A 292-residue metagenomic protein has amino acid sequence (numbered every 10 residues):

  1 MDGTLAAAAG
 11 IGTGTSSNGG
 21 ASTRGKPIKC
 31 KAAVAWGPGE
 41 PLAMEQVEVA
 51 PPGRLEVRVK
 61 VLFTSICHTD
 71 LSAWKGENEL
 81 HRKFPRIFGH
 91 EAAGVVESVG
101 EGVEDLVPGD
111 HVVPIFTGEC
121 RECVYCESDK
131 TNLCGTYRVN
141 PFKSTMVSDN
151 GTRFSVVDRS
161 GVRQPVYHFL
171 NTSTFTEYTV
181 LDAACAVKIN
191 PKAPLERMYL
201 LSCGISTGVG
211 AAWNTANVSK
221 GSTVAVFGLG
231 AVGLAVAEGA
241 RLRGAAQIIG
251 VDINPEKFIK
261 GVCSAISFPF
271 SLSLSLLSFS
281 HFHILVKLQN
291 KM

Functional and structural regions predicted by a protein language model:
M1-A93, P108, S173-V187: Short N-terminal strand-loop motif that marks the start of NAD(P)H/FAD-dependent oxidoreductase cofactor-binding domains
I11-T13, F282-L285: Low-complexity, intrinsically disordered Ser/Thr/Pro- and acidic-rich segments
S16-S17, S267, S271-S280: Serine residues within intrinsically disordered or low-complexity segments
G25, V139, I253-N254: Short, ordered loop/turn segments at secondary-structure junctions
E48-T64, E77-E127, T131-N132, N140 (+2 more regions): Glycine-rich beta-strand-centered segment in the early N-terminal region that forms part of a ligand/cofactor-binding
C120-F227: NAD(P)H dinucleotide-binding glycine-rich loop of Rossmann-like/cofactor-binding domains, especially the beta1-alpha1
E177-Y178, A184-A186, N190-L272, I284-N290: Mid-domain Rossmann-like dinucleotide-binding core that forms the NAD(H)/NADP(H) cofactor-binding site
